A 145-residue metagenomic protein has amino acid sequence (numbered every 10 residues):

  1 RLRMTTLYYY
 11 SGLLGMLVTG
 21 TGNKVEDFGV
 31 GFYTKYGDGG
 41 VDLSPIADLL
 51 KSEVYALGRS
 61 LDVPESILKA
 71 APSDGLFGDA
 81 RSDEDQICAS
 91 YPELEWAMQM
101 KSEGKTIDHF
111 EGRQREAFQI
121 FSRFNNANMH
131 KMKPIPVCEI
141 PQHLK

Functional and structural regions predicted by a protein language model:
R1, T5-K145: ATP/NTP-dependent adenylation/nucleotidyl-transfer catalytic domains that generate, transfer, or process NMP-activated
